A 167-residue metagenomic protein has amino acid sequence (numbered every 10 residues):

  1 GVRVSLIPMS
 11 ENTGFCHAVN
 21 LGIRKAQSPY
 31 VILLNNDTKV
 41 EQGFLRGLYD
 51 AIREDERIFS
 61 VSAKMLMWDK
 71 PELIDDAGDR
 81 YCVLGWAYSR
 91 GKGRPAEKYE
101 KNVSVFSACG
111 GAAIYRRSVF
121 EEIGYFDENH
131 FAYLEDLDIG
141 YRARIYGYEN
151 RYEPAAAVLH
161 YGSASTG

Functional and structural regions predicted by a protein language model:
M9-A26, N36: Glycine-rich, basic loop-to-helix element that forms the pyrophosphate-binding segment of sugar-nucleotide handling
G14, T38-V40, L66-W68, F131 (+2 more regions): A short, conserved beta-strand element in the Rossmann-like catalytic core that flanks the donor/metal-binding loop
F15, L34, K39-F44, Y115 (+2 more regions): Hydrophobic/aromatic residue at the end of a short beta strand that borders the catalytic acidic motif
V31: Short aromatic/hydrophobic "clamp" motif used to bind/position activated sugar donors
K39-C82: Conserved donor NDP-sugar-binding/catalytic core segment of glycosyltransferases
C82-V105, E121: Short, flexible, basic/aromatic active-site loop/helix in glycosyltransferases
F106-A157: A short, conserved alpha-helix in the catalytic core of glycosyltransferases
E149, L159-G167: Nucleotide-sugar-dependent glycosyltransferase catalytic core
